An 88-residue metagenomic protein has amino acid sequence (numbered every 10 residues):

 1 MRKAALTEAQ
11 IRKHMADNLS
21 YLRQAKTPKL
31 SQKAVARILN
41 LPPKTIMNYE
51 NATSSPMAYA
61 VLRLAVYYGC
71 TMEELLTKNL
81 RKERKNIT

Functional and structural regions predicted by a protein language model:
M1-A9, V66, L76-T88: Short, charged recognition helix plus adjacent turn of helix-turn-helix-like nucleic-acid-binding domains
M1-P28: A short, Lys/Arg-rich alpha-helix, primarily the initiator
L22, I38, Y49, K78: Residues in the recognition helix of alpha-helical DNA-binding motifs
R23, A36, A65: The alpha-helix within a helix-turn-helix
T27-N48: Short alpha-helical DNA-recognition segment
Q32, P43, T53-S54, M72: The DNA-contacting recognition helix of HTH DNA-binding domains and analogous helical DNA-recognition elements
Y59-E74: DNA major-groove recognition helix of helix-turn-helix/homeodomain DNA-binding modules
